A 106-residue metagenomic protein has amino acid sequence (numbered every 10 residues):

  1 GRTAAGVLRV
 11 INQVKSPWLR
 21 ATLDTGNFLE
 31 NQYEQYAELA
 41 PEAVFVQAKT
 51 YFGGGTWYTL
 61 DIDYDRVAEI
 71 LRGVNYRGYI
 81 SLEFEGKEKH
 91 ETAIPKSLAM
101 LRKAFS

Functional and structural regions predicted by a protein language model:
G1-S106: Histidine-acidic metal/acid-base catalytic patches
